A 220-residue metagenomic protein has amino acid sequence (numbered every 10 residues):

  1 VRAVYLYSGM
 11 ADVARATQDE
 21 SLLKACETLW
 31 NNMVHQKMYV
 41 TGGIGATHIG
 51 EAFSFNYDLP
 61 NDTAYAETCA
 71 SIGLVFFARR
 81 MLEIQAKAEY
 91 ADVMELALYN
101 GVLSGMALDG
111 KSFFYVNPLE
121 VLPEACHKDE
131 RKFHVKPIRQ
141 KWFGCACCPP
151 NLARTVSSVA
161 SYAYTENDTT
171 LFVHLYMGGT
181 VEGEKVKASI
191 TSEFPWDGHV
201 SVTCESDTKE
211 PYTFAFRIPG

Functional and structural regions predicted by a protein language model:
V1-G220: Glycan-recognition and catalytic cores of secretory/periplasmic carbohydrate-active enzymes
